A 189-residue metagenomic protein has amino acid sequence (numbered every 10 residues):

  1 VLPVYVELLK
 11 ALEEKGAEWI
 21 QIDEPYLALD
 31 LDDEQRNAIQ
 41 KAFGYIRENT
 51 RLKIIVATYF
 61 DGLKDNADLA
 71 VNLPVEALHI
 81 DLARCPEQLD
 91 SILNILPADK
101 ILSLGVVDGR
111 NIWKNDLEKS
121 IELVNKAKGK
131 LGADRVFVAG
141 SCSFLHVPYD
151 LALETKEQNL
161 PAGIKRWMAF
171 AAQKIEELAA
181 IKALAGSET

Functional and structural regions predicted by a protein language model:
V1-T189: Domain-level signal for soluble alpha/beta catalytic cores
